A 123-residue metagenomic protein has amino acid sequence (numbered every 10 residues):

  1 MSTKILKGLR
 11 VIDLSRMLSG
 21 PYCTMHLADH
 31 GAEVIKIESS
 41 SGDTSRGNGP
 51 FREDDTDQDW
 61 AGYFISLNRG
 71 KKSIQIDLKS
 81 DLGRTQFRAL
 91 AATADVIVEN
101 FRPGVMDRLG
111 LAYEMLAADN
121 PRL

Functional and structural regions predicted by a protein language model:
M1-L123: N-terminal helix-loop segment corresponding to the beta1-alpha1 unit of nucleotide/adenylate-binding folds
